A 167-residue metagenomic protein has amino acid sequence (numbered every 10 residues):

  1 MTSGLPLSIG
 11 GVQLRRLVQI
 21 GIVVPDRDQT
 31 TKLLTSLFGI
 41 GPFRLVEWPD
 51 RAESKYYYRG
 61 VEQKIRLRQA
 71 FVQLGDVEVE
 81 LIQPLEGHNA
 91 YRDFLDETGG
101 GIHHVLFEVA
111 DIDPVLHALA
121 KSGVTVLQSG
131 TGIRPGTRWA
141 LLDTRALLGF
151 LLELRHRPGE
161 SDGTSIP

Functional and structural regions predicted by a protein language model:
M1-G11, I22, D113-P167: Vicinal oxygen chelate
T2-Y57: Long, hydrophobic N-terminal alpha-helical segment
Q13-R16, K64, E97-I102: Short glycine-enriched loop/turn motifs at secondary-structure junctions
V18, A70, H103: Residue-level detector of short, conserved catalytic/binding motifs and their immediate flanks
V23-Q29, G39-P42, L74-E78, P84-R138 (+1 more regions): Vicinal oxygen chelate
G41-D93, G136-G159: Conserved short beta-strand elements that form part of the metal-binding/catalytic scaffold of enzyme active sites
